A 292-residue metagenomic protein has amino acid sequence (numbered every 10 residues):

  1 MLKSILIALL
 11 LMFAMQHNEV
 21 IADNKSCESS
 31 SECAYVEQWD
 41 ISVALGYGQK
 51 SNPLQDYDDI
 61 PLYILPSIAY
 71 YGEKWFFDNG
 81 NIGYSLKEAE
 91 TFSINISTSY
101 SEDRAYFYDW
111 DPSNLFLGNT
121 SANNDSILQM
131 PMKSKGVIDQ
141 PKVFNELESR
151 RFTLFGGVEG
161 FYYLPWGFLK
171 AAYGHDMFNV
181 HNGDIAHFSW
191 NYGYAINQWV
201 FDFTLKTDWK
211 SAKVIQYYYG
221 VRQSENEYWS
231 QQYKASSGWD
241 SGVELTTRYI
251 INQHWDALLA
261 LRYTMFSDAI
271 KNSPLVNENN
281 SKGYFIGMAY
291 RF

Functional and structural regions predicted by a protein language model:
M1-E37: Cleavable N-terminal export/targeting peptides
D23-F77, I82, R104: Short glycine/proline- and aromatic-enriched beta-strand/turn motifs that initiate or cap beta-hairpins
Y35-I41, L62-I64, W75, E90-I94 (+7 more regions): Outer-envelope beta-barrel architecture signal
D40, N81-H187, A195, D202 (+1 more regions): Outer-membrane pore/translocation modules
L45-Y47, P66-G72, Y84-L86, G156-L164 (+6 more regions): Residues on the lipid-exposed face of transmembrane beta-strands in outer-membrane beta-barrel proteins
Y47-P53, G72-K74, T98-R104, L164-W166 (+5 more regions): Transmembrane beta-strands of outer-membrane beta-barrel pores
Q216-S267: Glycine/small-residue-rich hydrophobic helix-like segments
R248-F292: Predominantly the C-terminal beta-signal and adjacent terminal strand-loop region of outer-membrane beta-barrel
